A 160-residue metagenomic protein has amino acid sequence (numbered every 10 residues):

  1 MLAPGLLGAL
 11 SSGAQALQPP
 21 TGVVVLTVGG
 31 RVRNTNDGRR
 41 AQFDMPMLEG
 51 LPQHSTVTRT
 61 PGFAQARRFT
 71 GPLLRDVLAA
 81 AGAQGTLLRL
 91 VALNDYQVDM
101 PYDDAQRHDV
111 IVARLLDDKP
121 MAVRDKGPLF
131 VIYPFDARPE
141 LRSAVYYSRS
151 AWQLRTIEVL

Functional and structural regions predicted by a protein language model:
M1-L2, L6: N-terminal export leaders
A9-S11: N-terminal signal peptide c-region/cleavage motif recognized by signal peptidases
G13-L160: N-terminal intrinsically disordered, low-complexity segments enriched in P/E/S/T
